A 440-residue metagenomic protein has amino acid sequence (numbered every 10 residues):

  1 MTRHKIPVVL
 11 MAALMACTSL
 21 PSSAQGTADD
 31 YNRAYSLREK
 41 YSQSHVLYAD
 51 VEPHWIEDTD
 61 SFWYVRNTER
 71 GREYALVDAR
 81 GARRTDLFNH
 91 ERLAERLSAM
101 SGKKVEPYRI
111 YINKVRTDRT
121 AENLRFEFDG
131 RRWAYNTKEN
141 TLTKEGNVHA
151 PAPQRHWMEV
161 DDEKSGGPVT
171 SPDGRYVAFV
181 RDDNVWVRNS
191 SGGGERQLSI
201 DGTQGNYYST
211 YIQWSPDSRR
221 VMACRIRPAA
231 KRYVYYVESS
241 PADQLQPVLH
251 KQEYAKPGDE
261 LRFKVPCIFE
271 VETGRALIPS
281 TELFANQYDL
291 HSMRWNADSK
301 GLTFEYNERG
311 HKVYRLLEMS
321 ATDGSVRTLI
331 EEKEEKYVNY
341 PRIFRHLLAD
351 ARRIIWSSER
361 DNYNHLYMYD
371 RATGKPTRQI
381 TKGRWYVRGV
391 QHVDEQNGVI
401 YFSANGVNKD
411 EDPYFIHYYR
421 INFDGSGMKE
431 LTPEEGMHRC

Functional and structural regions predicted by a protein language model:
M1-L10: Bacterial N-terminal signal peptides that target proteins for export
V9-T18: Bacterial N-terminal signal peptides
T18, A24-C440: Beta-propeller folds
